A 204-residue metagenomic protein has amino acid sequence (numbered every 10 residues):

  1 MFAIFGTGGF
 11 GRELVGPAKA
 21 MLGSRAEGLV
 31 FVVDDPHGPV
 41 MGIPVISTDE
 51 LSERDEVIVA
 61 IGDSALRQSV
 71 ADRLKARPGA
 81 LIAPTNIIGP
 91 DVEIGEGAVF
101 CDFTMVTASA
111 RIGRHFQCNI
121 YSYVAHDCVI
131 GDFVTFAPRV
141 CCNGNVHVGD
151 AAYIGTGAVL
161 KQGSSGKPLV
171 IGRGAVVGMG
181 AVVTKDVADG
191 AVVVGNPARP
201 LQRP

Functional and structural regions predicted by a protein language model:
M1-D49: Hydrophobic, well-ordered beta-alpha structural blocks that scaffold small-molecule cofactor pockets
F10, G62-A65, R199: Short glycine-rich anion-binding loops that position phosphate/pyrophosphate groups of nucleotides and phosphorylated
V15-P17, S69-R73, A188-D189: Short amphipathic alpha-helical segments
L29, D55, E96: Conserved acidic residues
P36-I87: Phosphate-bearing ligand-interacting subdomains that bind or position ATP/ADP/UDP/GDP/NAD(P) or nucleotide-linked
L81-V194, A198-L201: Structural signal for interior beta-strand "rungs" in well-ordered beta-sheet cores of soluble enzyme domains
